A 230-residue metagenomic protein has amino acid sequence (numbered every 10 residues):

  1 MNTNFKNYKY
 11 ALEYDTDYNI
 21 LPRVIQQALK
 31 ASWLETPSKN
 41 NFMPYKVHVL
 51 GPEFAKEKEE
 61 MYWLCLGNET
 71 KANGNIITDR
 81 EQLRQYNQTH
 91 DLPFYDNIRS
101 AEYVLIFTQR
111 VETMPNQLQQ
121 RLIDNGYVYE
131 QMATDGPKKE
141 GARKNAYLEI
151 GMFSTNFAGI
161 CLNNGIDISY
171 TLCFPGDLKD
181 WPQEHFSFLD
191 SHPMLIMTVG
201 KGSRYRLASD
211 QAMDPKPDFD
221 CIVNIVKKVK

Functional and structural regions predicted by a protein language model:
M1-V104, Q109-R110, M114, I225-K230: N-terminal amphipathic, basic helical "cap/leader" segment at the start of enzyme domains
A28-L34, L105, V111, R121-P182: Small-aliphatic-rich amphipathic alpha-helix that forms the alpha element of a beta-alpha
F42-Y45, N163, D167, M194: Short secondary-structure junction motifs
E69-T78, E184-D210: A glycine-rich helix N-cap at a beta->alpha junction
P93-D96, Q183-S187: A generic local secondary-structure boundary/capping motif
E112-P115, R204-R206: Short, acidic Gly/Pro/Ser/Thr-rich loop/turn segments
N116-Q120, C173, A208-S209: A short secondary-structure junction signal
A208-K230: Phosphate/diphosphate-binding glycine-rich loops and adjacent basic-rich segments that engage nucleotide
